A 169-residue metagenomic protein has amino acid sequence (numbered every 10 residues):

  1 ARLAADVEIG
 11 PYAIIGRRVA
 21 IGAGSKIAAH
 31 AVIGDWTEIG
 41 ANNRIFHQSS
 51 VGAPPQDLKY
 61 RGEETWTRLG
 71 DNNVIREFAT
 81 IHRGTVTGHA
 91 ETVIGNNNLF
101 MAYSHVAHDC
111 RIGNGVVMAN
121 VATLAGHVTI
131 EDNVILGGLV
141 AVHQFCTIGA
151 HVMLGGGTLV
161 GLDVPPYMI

Functional and structural regions predicted by a protein language model:
A1-M168: Structural signal for interior beta-strand "rungs" in well-ordered beta-sheet cores of soluble enzyme domains
